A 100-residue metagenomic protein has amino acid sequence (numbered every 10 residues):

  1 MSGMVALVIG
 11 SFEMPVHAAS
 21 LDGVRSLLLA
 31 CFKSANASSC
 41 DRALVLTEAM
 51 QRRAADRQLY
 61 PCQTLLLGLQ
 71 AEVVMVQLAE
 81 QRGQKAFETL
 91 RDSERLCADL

Functional and structural regions predicted by a protein language model:
M1-A19: Classic N-terminal secretory signal peptides
V16-L100: Post-signal/leader-peptide non-cytosolic segments of secretory proteins
